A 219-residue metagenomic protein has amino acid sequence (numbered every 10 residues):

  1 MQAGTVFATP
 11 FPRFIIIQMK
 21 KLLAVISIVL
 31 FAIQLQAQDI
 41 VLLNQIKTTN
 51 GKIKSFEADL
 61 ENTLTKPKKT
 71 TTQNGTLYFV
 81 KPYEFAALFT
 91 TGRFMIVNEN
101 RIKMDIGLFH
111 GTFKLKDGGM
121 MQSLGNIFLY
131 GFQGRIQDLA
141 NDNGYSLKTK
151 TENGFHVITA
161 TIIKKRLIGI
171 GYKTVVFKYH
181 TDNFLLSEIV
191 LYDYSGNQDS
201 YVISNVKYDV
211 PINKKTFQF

Functional and structural regions predicted by a protein language model:
V6-Q18: Short, Lys/Arg-enriched N-terminal segments with co-localized hydrophobic residues within the first ~10-30 amino acids
L22-I33: Sec-dependent N-terminal signal peptides
D39-Q45, G51-D59, L64, T70 (+2 more regions): Flexible, processing/modification-adjacent segments and terminal tails in exported/periplasmic/extracellular proteins
F56-N62, Q73-L77, F85-A87: One face of beta-strands
L60, F85-F89, I102-I106, A160 (+1 more regions): Short hydrophobic/aromatic-rich beta-strand segments that constitute the beta-sheet cores of beta-sandwich/beta-barrel
T76-I127, D199: An acidic-aromatic
Y145-F219: Gly/Pro-enriched, hydrophobic low-complexity segments that function as extracytoplasmic propeptides/linkers
